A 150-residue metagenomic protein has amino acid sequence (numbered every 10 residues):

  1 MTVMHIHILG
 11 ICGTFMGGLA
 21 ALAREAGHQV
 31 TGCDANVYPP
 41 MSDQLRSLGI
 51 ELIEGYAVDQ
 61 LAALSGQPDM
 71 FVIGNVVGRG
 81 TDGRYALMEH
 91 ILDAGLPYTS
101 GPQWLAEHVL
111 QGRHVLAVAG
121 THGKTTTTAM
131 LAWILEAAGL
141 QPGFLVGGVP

Functional and structural regions predicted by a protein language model:
M1-L52, G66-D69, D93-L96: ATP-dependent carboxylate-amine ligase
L22-E25, R46, Q60-A62, R79-P150: Phosphate-binding loop of NTP-binding sites
G32, G55, G147-G148: Glycine-centered flexibility motif
N36-Y38, V58-D59, G78: Short active-site-proximal "capping" loops at secondary-structure junctions
A57-P68: Short amphipathic alpha-helix with an adjacent loop that forms part of the alpha/beta core around
F71-V77: Redox-cofactor binding/interface segments in oxidoreductases and associated redox assembly factors
